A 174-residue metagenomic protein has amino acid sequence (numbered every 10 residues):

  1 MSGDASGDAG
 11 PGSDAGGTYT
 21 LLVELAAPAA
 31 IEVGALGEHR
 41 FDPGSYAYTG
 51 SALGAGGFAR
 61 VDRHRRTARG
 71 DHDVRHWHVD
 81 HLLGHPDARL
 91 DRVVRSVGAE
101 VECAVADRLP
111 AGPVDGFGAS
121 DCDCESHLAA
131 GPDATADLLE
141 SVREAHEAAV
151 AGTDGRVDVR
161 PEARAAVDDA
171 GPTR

Functional and structural regions predicted by a protein language model:
M1-G17, E24, P28, G131-R174: Haloarchaeal acidic low-complexity proteome signature biased toward cell-envelope/secretome components but also
G10, G54-G56, R60, R65-A148: Aromatic/basic micro-patches that form nucleic-acid/chromatin recognition or nuclease catalytic surfaces
G12-A15, F41, S120-D121: A short catalytic or substrate-binding loop motif that flags glycine-/basic-rich loops and adjacent residues that bind
G17-Y19, S126-H127: Short beta-strand micro-motifs in enzyme catalytic cores
P28, R40-F41, L83, E100: Basic, polyanion-binding surface patches
V33: Entry/capping segment at the start of metal-dependent catalytic domains with acidic active-site entry clusters
A47-A52: GIY-YIG nuclease signature motif recognition
